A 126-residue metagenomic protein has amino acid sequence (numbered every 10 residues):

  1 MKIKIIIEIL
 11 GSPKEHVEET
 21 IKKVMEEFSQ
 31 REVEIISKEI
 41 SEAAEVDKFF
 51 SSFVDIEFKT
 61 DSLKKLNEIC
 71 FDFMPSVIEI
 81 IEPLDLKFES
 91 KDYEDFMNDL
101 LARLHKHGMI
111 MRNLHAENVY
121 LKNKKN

Functional and structural regions predicted by a protein language model:
M1-N126: Long, contiguous binding/interaction regions
